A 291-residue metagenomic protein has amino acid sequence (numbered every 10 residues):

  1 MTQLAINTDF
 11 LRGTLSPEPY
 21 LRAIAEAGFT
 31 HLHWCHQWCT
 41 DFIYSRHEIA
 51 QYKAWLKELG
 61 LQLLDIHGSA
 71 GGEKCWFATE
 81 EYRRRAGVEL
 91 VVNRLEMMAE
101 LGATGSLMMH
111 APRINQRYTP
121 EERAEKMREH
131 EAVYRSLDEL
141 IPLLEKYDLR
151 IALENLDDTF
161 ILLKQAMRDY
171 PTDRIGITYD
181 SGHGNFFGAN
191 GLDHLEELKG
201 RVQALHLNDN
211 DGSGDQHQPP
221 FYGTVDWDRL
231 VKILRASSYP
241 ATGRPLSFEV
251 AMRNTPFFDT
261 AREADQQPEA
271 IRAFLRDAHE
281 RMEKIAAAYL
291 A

Functional and structural regions predicted by a protein language model:
M1, T30-W34, G72-C75, Y118-E121 (+3 more regions): A short alpha-helix capping/helix-coil boundary motif
M1-A99, D138, D265-A291: N-terminal pre-domain/capping segments
T2-L4, T14-G28, D138, F160-A291: Histidine-acidic metal/acid-base catalytic patches
T2-T8, L32-W34, L63-G68, G105-M109 (+4 more regions): Hydrophobic faces of well-ordered beta-strands that scaffold small-molecule active sites in alpha/beta enzyme cores
N7-L11, C35-C39, G68-G71, A111-I114 (+4 more regions): Active-site beta-loop-alpha junctions enriched in small/polar residues
E18, K57-E58, W76-G176, D265 (+1 more regions): Active-site acidic/histidine proton-transfer and metal-coordination neighborhood in alpha/beta enzyme cores
W38, G72-A78, N115-P120, F186-F187 (+2 more regions): A short acidic, helix-capping loop that chelates divalent metal ions and anchors anionic groups
S45-Q51, R84, V88-V91, R123-Y134 (+2 more regions): Charged helix-capping and loop-helix junction motifs
